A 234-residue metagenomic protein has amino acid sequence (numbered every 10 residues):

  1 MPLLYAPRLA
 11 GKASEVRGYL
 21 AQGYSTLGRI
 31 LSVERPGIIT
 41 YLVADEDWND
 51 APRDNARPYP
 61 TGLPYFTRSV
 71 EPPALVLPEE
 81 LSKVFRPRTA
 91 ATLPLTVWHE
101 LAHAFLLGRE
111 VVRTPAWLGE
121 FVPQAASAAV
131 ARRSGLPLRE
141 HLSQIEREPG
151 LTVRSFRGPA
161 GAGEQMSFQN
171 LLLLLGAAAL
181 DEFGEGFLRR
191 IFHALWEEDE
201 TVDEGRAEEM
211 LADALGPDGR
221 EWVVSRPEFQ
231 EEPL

Functional and structural regions predicted by a protein language model:
M1-W98, A104, G108: Juxtacatalytic substrate-recognition/specificity segment
E15-Q22, T26, T92, T96 (+6 more regions): Extracytoplasmic/secreted proteins, especially bacterial periplasmic and envelope-associated proteins
G28-V43, E110-A116, L138-H141, L188-H193: Surface-exposed patches in mature extracellular/periplasmic domains of secreted proteins
V84, F105-E110, L151-A160: Substrate-binding clefts and substrate-entry loops adjacent to catalytic sites of polymer-processing enzymes acting on
A102, L106-E110, S127-G135, L180 (+1 more regions): Hydrophobic/aromatic-lined pockets within catalytic cores
V111-V122, G163-S167: Active-site metal-coordination segments of metallo-dependent hydrolases
A116-F156: Post-HExxH zinc-binding segment in Zn-dependent metallohydrolases
R157-L234: Pan-zinc metallopeptidase signature
